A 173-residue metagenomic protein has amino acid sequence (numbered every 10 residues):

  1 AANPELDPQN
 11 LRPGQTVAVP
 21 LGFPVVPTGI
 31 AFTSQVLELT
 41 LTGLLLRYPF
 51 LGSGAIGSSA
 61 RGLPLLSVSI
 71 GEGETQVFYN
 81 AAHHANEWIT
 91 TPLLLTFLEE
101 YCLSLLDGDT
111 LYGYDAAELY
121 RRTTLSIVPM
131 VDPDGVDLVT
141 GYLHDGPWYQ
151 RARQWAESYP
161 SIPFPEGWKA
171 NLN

Functional and structural regions predicted by a protein language model:
A2-V26: Extracellular LysM carbohydrate-binding repeats and other cell-envelope/extracellular binding modules
N3, Q9, G29-V36, A81 (+2 more regions): Extracytoplasmic/periplasmic, Sec-exported soluble proteins
N3-D7, L21, Y48, Y101-L105 (+1 more regions): Sec/Tat-exported extracytoplasmic proteins
R12, L39-T42, P92-L95, E99: Solvent-exposed, polar/charged alpha-helical surfaces in well-ordered, non-transmembrane soluble domains, broadly
A18-R61: Short glycine- and acidic-rich boundary segments immediately preceding or forming the N-terminal edge of structured
G62, A82, I127: Divalent metal-coordination and catalytic microenvironments
L66-E74, A82: Short beta-strand-to-loop junctions in surface cap/lid or active-site-entrance loops
E74-Q76, W88-N173: Active-site/substrate-binding loop(s) of hydrolase catalytic cores
